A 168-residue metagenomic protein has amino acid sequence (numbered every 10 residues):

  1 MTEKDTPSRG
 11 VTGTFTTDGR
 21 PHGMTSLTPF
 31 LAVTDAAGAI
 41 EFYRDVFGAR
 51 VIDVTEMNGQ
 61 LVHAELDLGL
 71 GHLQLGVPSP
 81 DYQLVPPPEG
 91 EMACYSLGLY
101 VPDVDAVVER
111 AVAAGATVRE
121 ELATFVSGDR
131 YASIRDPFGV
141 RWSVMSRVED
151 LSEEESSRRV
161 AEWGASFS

Functional and structural regions predicted by a protein language model:
T2-F30, E41, F47-R135, M145-S168: Vicinal oxygen chelate
A32-D35: Short, surface-exposed ligand-recognition loops at beta-strand->loop->(often short) alpha-helix junctions that present
F138: C-terminal catalytic core of tyrosine-transesterase DNA break-rejoin enzymes
